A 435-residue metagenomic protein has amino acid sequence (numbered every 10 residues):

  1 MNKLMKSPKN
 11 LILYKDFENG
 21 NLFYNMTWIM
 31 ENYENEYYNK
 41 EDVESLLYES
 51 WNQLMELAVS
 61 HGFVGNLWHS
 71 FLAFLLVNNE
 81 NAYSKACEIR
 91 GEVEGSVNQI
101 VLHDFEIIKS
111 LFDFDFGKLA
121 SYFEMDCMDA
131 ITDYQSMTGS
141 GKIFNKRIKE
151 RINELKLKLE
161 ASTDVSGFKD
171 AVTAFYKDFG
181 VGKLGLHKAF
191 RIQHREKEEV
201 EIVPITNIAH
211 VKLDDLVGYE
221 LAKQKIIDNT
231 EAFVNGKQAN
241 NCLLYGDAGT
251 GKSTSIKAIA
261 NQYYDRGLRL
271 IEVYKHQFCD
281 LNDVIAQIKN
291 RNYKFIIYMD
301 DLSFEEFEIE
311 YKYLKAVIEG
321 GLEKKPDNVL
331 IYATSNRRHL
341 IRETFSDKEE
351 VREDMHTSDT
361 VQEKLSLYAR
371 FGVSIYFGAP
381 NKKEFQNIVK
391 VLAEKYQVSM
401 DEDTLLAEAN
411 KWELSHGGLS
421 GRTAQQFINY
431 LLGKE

Functional and structural regions predicted by a protein language model:
M1-K158: Intrinsically disordered, low-complexity N-terminal extensions of AAA+/P-loop NTPases that precede the structured
T138-I202: Interdomain "pre-motor" coupling segment immediately N-terminal to P-loop NTPase/helicase cores
K156-L159, E201-Q224: Dynamic helix-loop-helix/coil hinge segments at AAA+ ATPase domain boundaries and subdomain interfaces
N241-E272, D283-N290: Walker A/P-loop
L268-I271, N282-P326: Conserved nucleotide-sensing/catalytic segment adjacent to the nucleotide-binding pocket in NTP-handling enzymes
E305-E353, D359: Conserved catalytic/switch belt of AAA+ P-loop NTPases
R352-L365, G372-Q386: Conserved AAA+ ATPase "SRH/arginine-finger" region at the nucleotide-binding site
S374, G378-E435: C-terminal alpha-helical "lid" subdomain
